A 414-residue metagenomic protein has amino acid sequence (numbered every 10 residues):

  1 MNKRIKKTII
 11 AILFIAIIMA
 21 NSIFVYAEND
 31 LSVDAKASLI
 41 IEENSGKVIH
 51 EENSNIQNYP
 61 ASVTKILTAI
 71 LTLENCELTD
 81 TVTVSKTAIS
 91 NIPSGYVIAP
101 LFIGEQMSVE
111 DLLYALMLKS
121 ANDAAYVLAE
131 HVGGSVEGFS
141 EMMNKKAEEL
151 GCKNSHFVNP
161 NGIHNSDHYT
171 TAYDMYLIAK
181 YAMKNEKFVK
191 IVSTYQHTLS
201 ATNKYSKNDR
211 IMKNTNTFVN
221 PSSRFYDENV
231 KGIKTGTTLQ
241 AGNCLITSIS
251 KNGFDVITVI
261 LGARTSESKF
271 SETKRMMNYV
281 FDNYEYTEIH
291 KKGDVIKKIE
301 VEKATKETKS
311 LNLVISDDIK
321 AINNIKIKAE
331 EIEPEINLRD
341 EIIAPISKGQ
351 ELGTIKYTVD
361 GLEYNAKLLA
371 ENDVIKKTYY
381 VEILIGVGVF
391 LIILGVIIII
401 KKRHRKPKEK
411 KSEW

Functional and structural regions predicted by a protein language model:
N2, F102, Q106, E110 (+1 more regions): Juxtamembrane/transmembrane-helix boundary motifs in multi-pass membrane proteins
N2-A27, L384-K402: Sec-dependent N-terminal signal peptides of Gram-positive bacterial secreted proteins and lipoproteins
K6, I15, M19, F24 (+7 more regions): Generic "edge-of-domain/loop-turn" microfeature
M19-A20, L78, N203, K291: Residues in and immediately flanking transmembrane alpha helices
V25-E186, K190: Active-site-adjacent loops and short helices of periplasmic peptidoglycan-processing enzymes
C152-K153, S166-Y169, Y173-W414: Domain-terminus/edge residues, biased toward the C-terminal soluble/receptor-binding domains of extracytoplasmic
